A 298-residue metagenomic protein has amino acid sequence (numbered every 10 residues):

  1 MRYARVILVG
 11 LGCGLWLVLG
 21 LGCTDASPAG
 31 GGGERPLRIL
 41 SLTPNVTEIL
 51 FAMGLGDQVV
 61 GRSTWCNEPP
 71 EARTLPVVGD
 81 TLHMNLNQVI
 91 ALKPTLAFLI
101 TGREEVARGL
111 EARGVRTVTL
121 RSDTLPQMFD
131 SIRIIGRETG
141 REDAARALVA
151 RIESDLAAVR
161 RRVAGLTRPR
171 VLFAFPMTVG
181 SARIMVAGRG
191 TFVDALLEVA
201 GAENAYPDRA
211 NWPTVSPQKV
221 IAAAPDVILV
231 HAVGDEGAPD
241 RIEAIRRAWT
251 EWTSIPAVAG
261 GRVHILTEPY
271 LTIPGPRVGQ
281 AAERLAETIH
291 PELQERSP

Functional and structural regions predicted by a protein language model:
M1-L11: Bacterial N-terminal signal peptides that target proteins for export
V9-G20: Bacterial N-terminal signal peptides
T24-A26, G31-R38, V106-S181, E203-D208 (+2 more regions): Extracytoplasmic substrate-binding proteins
L37-V106, R113-V115, D208, A232 (+1 more regions): A short, structured surface patch at a secondary-structure boundary
S63, A187-P213, A232: His/Asp/Glu-enriched short active-site or ligand-binding loop at hydrolase and phosphoryl-transfer sites
L86-N87, A107, D194, P217-I221: Short hydrophobic/charged patches on amphipathic alpha-helices used for structural packing and interfaces
E104-A112, V227-R247: A ligand-binding cleft/hinge motif common to bilobed small-molecule-binding domains
